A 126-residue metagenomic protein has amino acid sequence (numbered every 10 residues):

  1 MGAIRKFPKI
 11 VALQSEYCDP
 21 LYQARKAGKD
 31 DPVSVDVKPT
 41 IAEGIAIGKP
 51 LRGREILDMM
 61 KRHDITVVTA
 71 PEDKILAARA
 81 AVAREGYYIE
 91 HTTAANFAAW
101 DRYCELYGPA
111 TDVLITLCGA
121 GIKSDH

Functional and structural regions predicted by a protein language model:
G2-F7, V11-H91: Active-site/ligand-binding loops adjacent to catalytic centers
R5, V33-D36, M59, A94-H126: Phosphate-binding loop/pocket of nucleotide- and phosphate-handling active sites
